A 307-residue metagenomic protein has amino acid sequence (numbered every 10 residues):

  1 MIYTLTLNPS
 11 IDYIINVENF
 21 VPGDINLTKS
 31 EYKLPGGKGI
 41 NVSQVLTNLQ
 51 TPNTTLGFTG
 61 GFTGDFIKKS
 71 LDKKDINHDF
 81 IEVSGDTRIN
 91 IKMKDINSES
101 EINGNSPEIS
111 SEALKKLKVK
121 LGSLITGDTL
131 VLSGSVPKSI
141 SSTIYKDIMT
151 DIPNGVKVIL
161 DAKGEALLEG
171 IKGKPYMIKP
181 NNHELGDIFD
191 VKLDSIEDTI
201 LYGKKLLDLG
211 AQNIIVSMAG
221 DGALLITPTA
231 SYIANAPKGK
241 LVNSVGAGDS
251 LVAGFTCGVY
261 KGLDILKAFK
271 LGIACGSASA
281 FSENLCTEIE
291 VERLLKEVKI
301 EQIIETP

Functional and structural regions predicted by a protein language model:
M1-G23: Positively charged, low-complexity intrinsically disordered leader regions
I2, T51-T54, H78, V158 (+2 more regions): Hydrophobic anchor at the start of a short beta-strand that flanks the dinucleotide cofactor-binding loop
L27-D86, E297: Substrate-binding N-lobe of the ribokinase-like
T47, P153, Y260: Gly/Ala-rich phosphate-binding loop of Rossmann-like dinucleotide-binding domains, activating on the conserved
M93-T129: Conserved phosphate-binding/catalytic loop of the ribokinase/pfkB sugar-kinase fold
E101-N103, G127-G134, D161, K179-E184: Short beta-strands and strand-loop turn motifs
T143, D147-T229: Conserved phosphate/ATP/ADP-binding segment of small-molecule kinases
L168, E197-P307: Conserved phosphate-binding/catalytic region of the ribokinase-like
